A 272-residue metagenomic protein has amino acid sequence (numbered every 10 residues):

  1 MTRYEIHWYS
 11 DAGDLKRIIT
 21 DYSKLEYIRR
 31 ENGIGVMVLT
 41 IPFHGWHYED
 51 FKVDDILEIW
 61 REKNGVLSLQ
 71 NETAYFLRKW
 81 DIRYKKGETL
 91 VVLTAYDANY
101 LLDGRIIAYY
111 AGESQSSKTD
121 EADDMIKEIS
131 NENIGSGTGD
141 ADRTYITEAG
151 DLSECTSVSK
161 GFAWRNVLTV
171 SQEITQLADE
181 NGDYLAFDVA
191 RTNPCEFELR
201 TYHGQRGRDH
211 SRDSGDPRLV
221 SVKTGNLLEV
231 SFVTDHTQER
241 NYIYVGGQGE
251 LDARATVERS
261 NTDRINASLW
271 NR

Functional and structural regions predicted by a protein language model:
M1-V53, T94-L102, A108, G112 (+2 more regions): Juxtamembrane "anchor/assembly" segments of surface/extracellular structural proteins
E5, H203-R272: Acidic, small/polar-enriched beta strand-loop surface segments
S23-R29, R78-Y84, A186-A190: Short amphipathic beta-strand and strand-loop transition segments with alternating hydrophobic
H44, W80-I82, Y96-Y100, Y202-G204 (+1 more regions): Solvent-exposed coil/turn segments that connect beta secondary-structure elements in extracytoplasmic/periplasmic
Y48-N64: Short coil-to-beta transition motif at edge beta-strands of beta-rich domains
K63-Y96, G225-L227: Short beta-strand and beta-hairpin "edge-sheet" elements
Y96-H236: Charged- and aromatic-enriched interaction segments used to assemble and dock large macromolecular complexes
